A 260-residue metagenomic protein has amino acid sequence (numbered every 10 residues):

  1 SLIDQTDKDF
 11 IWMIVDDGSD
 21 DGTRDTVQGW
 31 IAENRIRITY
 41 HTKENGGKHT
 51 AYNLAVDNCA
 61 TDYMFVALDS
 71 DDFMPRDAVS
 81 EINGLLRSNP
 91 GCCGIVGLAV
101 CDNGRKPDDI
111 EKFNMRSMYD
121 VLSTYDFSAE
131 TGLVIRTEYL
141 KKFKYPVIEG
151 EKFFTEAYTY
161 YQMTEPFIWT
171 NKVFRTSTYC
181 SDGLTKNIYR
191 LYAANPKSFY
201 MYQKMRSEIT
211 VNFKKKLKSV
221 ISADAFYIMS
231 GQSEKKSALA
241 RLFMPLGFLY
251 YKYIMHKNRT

Functional and structural regions predicted by a protein language model:
S1, D16-D25, G46: A conserved acidic beta->alpha catalytic loop
S1-D9: Short, acidic, metal-binding catalytic loop of nucleotide-sugar glycosyltransferases
F10-G18, T39-K43, L68: Short beta-strand/loop segment that forms part of the nucleotide-sugar
K43-C59: Glycine-rich, basic loop-to-helix element that forms the pyrophosphate-binding segment of sugar-nucleotide handling
D62-F73: Short beta-strand-to-loop acidic/aromatic patch adjacent to the donor-nucleotide binding site
D77-D109: Conserved donor NDP-sugar-binding/catalytic core segment of glycosyltransferases
D108-Y189: Conserved nucleotide-sugar donor-binding catalytic segment
Y161, V173-Y179, N187-K214: Catalytic core of nucleotide-sugar-dependent glycosyltransferases
